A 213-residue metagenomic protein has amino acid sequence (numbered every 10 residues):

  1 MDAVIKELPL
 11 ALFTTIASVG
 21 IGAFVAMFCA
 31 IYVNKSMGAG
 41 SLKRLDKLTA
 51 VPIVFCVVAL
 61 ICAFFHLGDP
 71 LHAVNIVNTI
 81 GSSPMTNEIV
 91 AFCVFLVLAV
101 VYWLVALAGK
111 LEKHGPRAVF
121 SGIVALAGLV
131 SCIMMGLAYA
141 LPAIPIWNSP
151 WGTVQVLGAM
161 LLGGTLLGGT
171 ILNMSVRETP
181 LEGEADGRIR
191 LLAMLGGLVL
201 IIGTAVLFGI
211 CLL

Functional and structural regions predicted by a protein language model:
M1-L10, M37-G40, F64-T86, G136-Q155 (+1 more regions): Membrane-interface interhelical loops and short amphipathic "cap" helices that link adjacent transmembrane segments
M1-L45, A50-V58: N-terminal signal-anchor module of multipass membrane proteins
T14-S18, G38, A91-C93, L98-L213: Long, contiguous internal "core" modules enriched in hydrophobic/ aromatic residues
A17-S18, A30, P70, N75-S82 (+2 more regions): RNA-interacting cores
G20, F24, V54, I61 (+3 more regions): Residues within alpha-helical transmembrane segments of multi-pass membrane proteins, especially transporters, ion
V51, A63, S83-V94: Short gly/ser-rich anion-binding loops that grip negatively charged ligand groups
